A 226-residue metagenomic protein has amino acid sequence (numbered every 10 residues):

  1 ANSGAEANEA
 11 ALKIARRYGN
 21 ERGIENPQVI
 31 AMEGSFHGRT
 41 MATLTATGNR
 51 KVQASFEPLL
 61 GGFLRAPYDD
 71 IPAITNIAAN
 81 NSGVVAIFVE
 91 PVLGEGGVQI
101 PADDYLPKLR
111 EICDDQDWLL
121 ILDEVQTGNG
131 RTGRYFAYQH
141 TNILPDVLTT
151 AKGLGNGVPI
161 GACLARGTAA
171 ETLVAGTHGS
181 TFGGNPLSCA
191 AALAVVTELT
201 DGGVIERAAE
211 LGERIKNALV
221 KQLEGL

Functional and structural regions predicted by a protein language model:
A1-L226: Conserved N-terminal phosphate-binding loop of PLP-dependent enzymes in the Aspartate aminotransferase
